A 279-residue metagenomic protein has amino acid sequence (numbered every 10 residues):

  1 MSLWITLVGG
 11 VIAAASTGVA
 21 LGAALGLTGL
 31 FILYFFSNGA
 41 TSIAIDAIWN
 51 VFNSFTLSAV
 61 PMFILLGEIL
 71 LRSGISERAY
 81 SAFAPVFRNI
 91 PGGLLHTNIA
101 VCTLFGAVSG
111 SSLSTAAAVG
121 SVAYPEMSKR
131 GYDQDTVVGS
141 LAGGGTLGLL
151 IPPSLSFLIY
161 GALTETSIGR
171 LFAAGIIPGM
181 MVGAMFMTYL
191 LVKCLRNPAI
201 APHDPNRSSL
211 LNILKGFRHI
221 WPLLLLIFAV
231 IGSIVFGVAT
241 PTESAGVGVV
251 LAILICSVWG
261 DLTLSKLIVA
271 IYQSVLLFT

Functional and structural regions predicted by a protein language model:
M1-T279: Alpha-helical transmembrane segments of multi-pass membrane transport proteins
